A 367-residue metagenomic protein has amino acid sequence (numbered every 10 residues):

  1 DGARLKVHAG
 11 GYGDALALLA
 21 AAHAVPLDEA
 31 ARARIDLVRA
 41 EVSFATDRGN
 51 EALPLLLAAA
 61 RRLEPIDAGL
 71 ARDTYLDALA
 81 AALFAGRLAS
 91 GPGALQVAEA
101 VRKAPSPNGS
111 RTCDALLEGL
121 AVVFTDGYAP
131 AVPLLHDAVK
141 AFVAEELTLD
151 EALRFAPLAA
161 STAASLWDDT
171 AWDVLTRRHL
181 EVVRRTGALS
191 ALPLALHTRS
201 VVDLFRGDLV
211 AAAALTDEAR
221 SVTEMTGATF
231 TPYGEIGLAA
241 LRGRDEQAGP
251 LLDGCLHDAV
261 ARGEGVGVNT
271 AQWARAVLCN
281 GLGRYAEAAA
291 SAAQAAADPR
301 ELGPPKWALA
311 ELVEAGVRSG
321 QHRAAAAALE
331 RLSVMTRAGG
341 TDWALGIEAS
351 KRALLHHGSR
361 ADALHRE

Functional and structural regions predicted by a protein language model:
D1, L27-R32, L63-L76, A82-S90 (+3 more regions): Short, charge-rich amphipathic alpha-helical segments embedded in non-transmembrane helical bundles/solenoids
D1-H8, A33-A45, R72-A85, D114-F124 (+2 more regions): Non-membrane alpha-helical segments in proteins
A3-V42, E51-A59, L70, L95-A104 (+5 more regions): Helix-coil-helix junctions within alpha-helical repeat/solenoid scaffolds
R62-L63, V122: Residue-level marker of motif borders
G91-Q96, A159: Short coil/linker segments at helix-helix boundaries
E118, V123-S190: Alpha-solenoid helical-repeat scaffolds
